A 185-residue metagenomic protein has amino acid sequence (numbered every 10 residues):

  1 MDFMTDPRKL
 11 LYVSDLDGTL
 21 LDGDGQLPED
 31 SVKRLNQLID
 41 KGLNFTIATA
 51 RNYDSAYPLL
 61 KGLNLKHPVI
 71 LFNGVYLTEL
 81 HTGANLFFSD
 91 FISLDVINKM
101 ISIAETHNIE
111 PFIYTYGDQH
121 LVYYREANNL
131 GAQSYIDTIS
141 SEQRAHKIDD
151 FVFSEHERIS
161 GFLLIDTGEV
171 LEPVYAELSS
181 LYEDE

Functional and structural regions predicted by a protein language model:
M1-S14: Non-catalytic pre-domain segments flanking phosphatase-related domains
M4-T5, L63, I70, V152-H156: Solvent-exposed alpha-helices and their adjacent loops that cap or buttress functional pockets in soluble metabolic
S14, Y76-H81, F153-E157: Short, basic/glycine-rich phosphate-binding loops at helix/coil junctions that contact nucleotide phosphates
L27-Q133: Active-site phosphate-binding/coordination module
H107, Y114-E185: Conserved acidic, metal-coordinating active-site core of Asp-based, Mg2+-dependent phosphoryl-transfer enzymes
